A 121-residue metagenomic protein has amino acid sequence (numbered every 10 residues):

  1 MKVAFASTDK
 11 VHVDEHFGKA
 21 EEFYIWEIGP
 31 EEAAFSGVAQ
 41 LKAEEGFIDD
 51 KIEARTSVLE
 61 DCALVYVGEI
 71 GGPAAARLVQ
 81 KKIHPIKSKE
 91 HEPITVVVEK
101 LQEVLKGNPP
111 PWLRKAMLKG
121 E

Functional and structural regions predicted by a protein language model:
M1-K2: Extreme N-terminal starter segment of soluble prokaryotic enzymes
K10, D14-W26, E32, K42: Conserved mixed alpha/beta catalytic, RNA-binding, or beta-rich assembly cores of soluble enzyme, regulatory
H12, E92-V96: Short gly/pro/ser/thr-enriched loop/turn and capping motifs at secondary-structure boundaries
G37-Y66, A74-A75, H84-E92, E103-P109 (+1 more regions): Compact, charge-rich alpha-helical regulatory domains located at protein termini
L78: Extended, alpha-helix-rich binding/interface surfaces that flank or overlap catalytic cores and mediate recognition
L118-E121: Short acidic DE-rich linear segments
